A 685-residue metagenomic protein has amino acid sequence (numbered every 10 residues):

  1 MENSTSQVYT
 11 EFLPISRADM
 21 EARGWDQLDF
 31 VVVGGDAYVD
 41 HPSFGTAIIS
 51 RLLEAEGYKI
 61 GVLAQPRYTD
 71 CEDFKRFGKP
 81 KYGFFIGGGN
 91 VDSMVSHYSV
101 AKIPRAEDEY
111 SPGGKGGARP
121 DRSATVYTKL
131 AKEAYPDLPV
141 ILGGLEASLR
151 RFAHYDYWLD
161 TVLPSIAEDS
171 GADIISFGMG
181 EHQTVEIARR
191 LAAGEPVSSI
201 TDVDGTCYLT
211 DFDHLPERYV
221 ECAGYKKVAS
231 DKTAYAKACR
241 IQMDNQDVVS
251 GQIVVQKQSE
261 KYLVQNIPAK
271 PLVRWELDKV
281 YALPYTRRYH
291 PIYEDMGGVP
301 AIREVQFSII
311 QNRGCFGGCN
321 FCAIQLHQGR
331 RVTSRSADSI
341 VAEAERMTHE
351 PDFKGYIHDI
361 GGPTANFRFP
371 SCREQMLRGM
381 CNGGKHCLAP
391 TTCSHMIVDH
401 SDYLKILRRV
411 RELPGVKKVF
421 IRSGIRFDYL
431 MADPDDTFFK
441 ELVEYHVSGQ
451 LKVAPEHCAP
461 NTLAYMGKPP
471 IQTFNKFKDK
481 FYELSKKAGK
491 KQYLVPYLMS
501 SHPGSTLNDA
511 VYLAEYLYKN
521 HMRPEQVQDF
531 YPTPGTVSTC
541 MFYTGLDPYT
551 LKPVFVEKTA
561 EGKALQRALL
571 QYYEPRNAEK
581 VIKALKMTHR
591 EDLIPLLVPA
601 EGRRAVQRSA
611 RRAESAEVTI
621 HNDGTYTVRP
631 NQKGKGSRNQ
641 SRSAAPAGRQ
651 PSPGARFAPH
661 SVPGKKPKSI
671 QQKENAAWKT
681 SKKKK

Functional and structural regions predicted by a protein language model:
E2-Q27, A37, A236-S308: N-terminal [4Fe-4S]-dependent radical SAM core
D19, G45, A64-Q258, Q265-N266: Glycine-rich beta-alpha loop elements in corrinoid/cobalamin-binding modules across cobalamin-dependent enzymes
V32, I48, R67-Y68, R346-V495 (+1 more regions): Conserved SAM/AdoMet-binding glycine-rich loop
D36, M296-A323, T348, Y356: N-terminal pre-triad scaffold of radical SAM enzymes
T69, S198-D247, E260, A269-L272 (+6 more regions): Terminal amphipathic helices with adjacent charged low-complexity linkers/tails
D92-A101, L149-R151, E181-E186, T210-H214 (+6 more regions): Flexible glycine/acidic-rich beta-alpha junction loops that bind and position SAM and/or redox cofactors in anaerobic
D173, V280, C315, I340 (+3 more regions): Conserved, mostly hydrophobic/aromatic
S609-E614, V618-K685: Intrinsically disordered, Lys/Arg-rich low-complexity segments
